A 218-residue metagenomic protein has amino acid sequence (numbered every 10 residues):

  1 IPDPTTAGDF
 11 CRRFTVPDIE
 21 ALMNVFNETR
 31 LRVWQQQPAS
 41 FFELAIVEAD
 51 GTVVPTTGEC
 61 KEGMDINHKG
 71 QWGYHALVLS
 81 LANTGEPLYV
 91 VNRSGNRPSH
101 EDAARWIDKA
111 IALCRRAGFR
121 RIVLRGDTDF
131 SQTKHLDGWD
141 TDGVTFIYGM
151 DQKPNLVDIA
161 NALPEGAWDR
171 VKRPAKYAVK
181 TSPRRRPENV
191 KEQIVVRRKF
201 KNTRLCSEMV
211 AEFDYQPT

Functional and structural regions predicted by a protein language model:
I1-D3, A7, E43-V53, G85 (+3 more regions): Short, conserved catalytic/metal-binding motifs centered on acidic residues
I1-T29, L81-L88, I107, R115 (+2 more regions): Short, positively charged, Gly/Tyr-enriched micro-motifs that form contact patches at catalytic or ligand/partner
P4-V78: Active-site-proximal, Lys/Arg-enriched surface segment that forms a nucleic-acid-binding/basic interface patch
G51-V54, K61, T84, S94-N96 (+2 more regions): Short acidic/polar capping segments at secondary-structure boundaries
T56-E62, L88-N92, D102, T133-W139 (+1 more regions): Short acidic, glycine/serine/threonine-rich loops at helix termini
N67-A117: Electropositive, glycine- and tryptophan-enriched low-complexity nucleic-acid-binding patches
S99-N155: Domain-level cores of phosphate- or acyl-group-handling catalytic modules
T145-T218: An anionic, glycine-rich sequence signature occurring as long contiguous blocks
